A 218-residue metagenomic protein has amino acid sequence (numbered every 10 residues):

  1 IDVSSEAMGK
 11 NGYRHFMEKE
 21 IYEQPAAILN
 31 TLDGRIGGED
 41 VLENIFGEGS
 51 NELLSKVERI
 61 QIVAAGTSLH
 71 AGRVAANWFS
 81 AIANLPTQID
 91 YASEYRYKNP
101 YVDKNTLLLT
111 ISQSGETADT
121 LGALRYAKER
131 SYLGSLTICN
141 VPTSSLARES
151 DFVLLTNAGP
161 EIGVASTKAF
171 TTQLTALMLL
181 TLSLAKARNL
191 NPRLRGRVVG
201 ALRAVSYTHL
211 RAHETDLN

Functional and structural regions predicted by a protein language model:
I1-V3, T87, S135, H209: Generic structural hydrophobic/aromatic packing signal, biased to beta-strands
I1-V57, T181-Y207: Cofactor-/ligand-binding subdomain signature composed of acidic, glycine-rich, tryptophan-containing flexible loops
E6-G9, R14, G38, G47-S50 (+6 more regions): Preference for short coil/turn "hinge" residues that link or interrupt alpha-helices
S55-A204: Glycine-rich phosphate-binding loops that contact phosphosugars or nucleotide phosphates
T208-T215: Conserved small/polar residues in nucleotide/adenosyl-binding loops
N218: Gly/Pro- and small hydrophobic-enriched strand-loop and loop-to-helix capping segments that sit at the rims
